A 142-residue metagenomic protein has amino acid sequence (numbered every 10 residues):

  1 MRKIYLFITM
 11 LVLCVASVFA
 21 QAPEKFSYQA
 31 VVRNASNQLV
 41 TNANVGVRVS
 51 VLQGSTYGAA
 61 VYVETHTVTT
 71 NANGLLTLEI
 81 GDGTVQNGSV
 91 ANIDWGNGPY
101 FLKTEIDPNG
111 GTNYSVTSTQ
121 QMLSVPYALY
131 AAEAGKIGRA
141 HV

Functional and structural regions predicted by a protein language model:
K3-R139: Family-positioned intrinsically disordered, low-complexity linker/tail segments enriched in G/S/T/P and charged
